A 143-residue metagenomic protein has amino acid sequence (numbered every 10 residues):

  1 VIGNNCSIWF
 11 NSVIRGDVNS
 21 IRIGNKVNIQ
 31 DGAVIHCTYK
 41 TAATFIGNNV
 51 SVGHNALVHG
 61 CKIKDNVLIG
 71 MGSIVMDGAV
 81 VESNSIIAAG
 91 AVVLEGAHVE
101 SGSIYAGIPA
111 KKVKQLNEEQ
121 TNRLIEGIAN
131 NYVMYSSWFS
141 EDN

Functional and structural regions predicted by a protein language model:
I2-G3: N-terminal glycine-rich anion-binding loops that anchor highly charged ligand groups
D17, I23-N25, D31-T38, A43-I46 (+1 more regions): Glycine-rich hexapeptide-repeat left-handed beta-helix
